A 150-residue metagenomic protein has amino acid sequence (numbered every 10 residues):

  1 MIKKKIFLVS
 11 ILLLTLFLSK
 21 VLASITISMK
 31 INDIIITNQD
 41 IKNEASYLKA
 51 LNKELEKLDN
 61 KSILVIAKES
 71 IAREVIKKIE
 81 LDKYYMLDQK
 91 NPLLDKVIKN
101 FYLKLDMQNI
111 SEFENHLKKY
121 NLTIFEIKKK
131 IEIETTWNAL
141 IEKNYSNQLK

Functional and structural regions predicted by a protein language model:
M1-E69, N115, K119, E142: Short, low-structural-confidence N-terminal segments
K61-K150: Peptidyl-prolyl cis-trans isomerase
